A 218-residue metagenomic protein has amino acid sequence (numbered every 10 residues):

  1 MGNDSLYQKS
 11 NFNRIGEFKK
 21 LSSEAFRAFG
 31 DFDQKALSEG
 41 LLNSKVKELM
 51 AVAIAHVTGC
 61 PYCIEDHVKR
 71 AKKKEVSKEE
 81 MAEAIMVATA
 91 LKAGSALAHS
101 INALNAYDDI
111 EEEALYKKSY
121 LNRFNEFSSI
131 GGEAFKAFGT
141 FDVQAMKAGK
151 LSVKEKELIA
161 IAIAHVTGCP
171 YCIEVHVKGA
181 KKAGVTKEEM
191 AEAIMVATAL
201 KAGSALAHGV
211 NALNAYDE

Functional and structural regions predicted by a protein language model:
M1-E218: Hydrophobic alpha-helical segments
